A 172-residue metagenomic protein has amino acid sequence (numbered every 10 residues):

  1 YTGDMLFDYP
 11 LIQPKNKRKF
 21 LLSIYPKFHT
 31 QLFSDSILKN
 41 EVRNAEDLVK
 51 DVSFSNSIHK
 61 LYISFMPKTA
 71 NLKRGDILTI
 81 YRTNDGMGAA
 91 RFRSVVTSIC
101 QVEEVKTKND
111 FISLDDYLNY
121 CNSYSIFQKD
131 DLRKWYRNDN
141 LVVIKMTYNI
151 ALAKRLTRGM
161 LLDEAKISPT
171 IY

Functional and structural regions predicted by a protein language model:
Y1-E41, D51, S94, V105-Y172: Contiguous surface segments at macromolecular interaction interfaces
V42-H59: Short, basic/aromatic beta-hairpin or loop at an interaction surface
I58-K68: Short alpha-helix capping/helix-loop boundary micro-motifs
K68-M87: Short coil-to-beta transition motif at edge beta-strands of beta-rich domains
D76, V96-S98, V142: A generic structural signal for short beta-strands and their flanking turns/coil linkers
T83-D85, Q101-V105: Histidine- and/or cysteine-centered catalytic micro-motif in compact active-site loops
G86-R91, K134: Intrinsically disordered, low-complexity coil segments
A89-Q101: Short coil-to-beta-strand transition motifs
